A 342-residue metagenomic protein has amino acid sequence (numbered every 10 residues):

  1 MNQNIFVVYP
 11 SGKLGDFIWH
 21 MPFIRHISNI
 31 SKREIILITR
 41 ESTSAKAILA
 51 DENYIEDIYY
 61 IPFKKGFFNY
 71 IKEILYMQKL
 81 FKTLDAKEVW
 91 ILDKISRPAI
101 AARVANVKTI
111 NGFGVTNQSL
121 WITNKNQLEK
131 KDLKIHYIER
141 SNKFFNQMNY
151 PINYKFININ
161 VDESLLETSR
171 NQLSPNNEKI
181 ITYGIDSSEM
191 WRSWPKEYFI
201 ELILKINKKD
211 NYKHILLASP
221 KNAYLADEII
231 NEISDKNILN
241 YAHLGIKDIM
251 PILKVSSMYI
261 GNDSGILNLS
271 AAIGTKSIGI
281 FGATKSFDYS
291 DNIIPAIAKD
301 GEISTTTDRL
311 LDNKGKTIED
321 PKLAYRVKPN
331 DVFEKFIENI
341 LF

Functional and structural regions predicted by a protein language model:
M1-F342: Catalytic machinery of carbohydrate-active enzymes, primarily nucleotide-sugar-dependent glycosyltransferases
